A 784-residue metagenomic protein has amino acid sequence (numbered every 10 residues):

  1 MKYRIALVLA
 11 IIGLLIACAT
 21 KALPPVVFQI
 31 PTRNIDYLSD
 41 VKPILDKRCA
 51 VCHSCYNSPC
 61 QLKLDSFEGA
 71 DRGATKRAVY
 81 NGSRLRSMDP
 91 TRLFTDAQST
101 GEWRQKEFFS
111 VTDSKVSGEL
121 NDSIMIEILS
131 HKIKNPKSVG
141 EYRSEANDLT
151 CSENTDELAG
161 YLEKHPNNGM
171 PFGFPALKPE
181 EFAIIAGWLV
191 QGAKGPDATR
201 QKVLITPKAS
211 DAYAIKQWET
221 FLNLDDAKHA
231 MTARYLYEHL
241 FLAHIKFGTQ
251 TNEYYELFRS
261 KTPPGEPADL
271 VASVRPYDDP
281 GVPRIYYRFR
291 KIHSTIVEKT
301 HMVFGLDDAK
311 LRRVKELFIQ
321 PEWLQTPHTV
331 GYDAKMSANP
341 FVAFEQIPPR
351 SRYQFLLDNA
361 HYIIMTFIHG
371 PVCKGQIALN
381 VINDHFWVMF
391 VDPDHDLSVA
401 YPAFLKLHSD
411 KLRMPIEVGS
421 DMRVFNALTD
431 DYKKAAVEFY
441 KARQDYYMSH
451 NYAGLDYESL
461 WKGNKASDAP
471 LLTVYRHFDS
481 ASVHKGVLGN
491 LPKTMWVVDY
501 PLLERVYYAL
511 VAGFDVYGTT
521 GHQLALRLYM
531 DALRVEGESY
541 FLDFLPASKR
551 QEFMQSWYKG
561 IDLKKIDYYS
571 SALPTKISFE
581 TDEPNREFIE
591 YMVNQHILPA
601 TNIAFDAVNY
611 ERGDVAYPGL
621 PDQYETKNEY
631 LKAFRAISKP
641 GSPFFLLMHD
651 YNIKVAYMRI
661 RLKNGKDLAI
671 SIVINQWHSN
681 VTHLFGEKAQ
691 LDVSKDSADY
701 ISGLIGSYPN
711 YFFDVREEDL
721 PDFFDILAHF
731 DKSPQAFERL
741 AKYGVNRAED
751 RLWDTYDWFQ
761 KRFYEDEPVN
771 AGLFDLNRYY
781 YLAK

Functional and structural regions predicted by a protein language model:
M1-R4: Positively charged n-region of N-terminal signal peptides that target proteins for export
A6-A17: Bacterial N-terminal signal peptides
C18-K784: Aromatic- and Gly/Pro-enriched helix-to-coil junctions and flexible linker segments
